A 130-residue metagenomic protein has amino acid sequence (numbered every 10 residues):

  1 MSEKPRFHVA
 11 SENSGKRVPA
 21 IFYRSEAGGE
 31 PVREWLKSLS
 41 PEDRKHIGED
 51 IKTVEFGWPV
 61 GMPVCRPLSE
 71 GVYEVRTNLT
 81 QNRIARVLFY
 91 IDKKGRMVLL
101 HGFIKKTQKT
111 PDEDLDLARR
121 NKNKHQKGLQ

Functional and structural regions predicted by a protein language model:
M1-I84, K93-M97, I104-Q130: Basic, Lys/Arg-enriched alpha-helical interface segments
V87-L88: Hydrophobic/aromatic beta-strand elements that line small-molecule binding cavities or substrate pockets in beta-rich
